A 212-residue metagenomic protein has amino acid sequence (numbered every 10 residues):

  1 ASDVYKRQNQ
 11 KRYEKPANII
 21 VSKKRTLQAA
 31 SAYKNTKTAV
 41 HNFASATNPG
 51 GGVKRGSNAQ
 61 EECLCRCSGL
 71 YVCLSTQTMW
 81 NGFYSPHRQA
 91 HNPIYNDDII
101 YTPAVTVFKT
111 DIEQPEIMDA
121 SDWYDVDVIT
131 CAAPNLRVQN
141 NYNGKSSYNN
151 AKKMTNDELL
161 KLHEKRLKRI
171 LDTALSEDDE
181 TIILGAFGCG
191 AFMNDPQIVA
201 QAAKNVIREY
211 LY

Functional and structural regions predicted by a protein language model:
A1-Y5: Short, small-residue-biased leader/transition segments that mark boundaries at the very start of proteins
K6-N35: Active-site-flanking structural segment that lines cofactor/substrate pockets
K6-R12, H91-Y95, S146-N150, T181-F187: Generic detector of short, locally flexible boundary/turn motifs and exposed helical patches
T26-A39, F43-E177: Glycine-enriched loop-and-adjacent helix/strand subsegments that border the catalytic/binding cleft of enzyme cores
D157-L167, L175-Y212: Accessory, usually C-terminal, subdomains that scaffold auxiliary metal cofactors
